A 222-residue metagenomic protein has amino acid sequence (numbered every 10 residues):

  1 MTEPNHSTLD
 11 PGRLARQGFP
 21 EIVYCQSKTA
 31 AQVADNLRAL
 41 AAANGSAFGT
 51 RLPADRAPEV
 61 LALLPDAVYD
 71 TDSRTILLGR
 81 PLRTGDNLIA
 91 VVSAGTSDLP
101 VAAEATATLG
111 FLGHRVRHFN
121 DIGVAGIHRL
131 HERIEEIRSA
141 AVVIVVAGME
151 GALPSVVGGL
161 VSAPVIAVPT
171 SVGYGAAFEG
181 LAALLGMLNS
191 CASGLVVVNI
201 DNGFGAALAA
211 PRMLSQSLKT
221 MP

Functional and structural regions predicted by a protein language model:
M1-A67: Long amphipathic alpha-helical segments
V23, A47, L88-A94, V143-V145 (+1 more regions): Short glycine-rich or small-residue beta-strand-to-loop segments that form or flank ligand, phosphate, metal/Fe-S
V33, D98-A103, I127, A147-V157 (+2 more regions): Short glycine/serine/threonine-rich phosphate/pyrophosphate-binding segments that cradle anionic phosphate groups
L77, R115-E136, L181-A182, V198: Glycine-rich oxoanion-binding loops at beta->alpha junctions
D86-G126: Glycine-rich phosphate/diphosphate-binding loop of Rossmann-like nucleotide-binding domains
S93, E135-R138, V172, A176-P222: C-terminal binding/interaction regions
E132-T170: Glycine-rich phosphate-binding loop
